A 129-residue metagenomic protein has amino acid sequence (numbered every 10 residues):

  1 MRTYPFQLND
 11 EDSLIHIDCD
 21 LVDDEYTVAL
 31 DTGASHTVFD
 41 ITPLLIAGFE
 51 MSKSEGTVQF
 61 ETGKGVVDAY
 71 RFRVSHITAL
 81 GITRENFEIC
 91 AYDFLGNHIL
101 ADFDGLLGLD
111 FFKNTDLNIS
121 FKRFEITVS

Functional and structural regions predicted by a protein language model:
M1-S129: Pepsin/retropepsin-fold aspartyl endopeptidases
